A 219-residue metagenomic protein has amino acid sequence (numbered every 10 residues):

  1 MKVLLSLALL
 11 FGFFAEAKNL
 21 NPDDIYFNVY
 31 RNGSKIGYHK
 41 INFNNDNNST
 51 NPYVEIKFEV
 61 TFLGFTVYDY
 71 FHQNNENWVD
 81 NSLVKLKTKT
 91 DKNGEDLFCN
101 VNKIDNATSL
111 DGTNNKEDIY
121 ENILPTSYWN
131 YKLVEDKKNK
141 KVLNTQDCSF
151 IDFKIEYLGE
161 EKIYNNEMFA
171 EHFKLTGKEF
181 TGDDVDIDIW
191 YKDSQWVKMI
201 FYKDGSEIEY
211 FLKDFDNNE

Functional and structural regions predicted by a protein language model:
V3-G12: Sec-dependent N-terminal signal peptides
K18-I104, L133-E219: Acidic, serine/threonine-rich low-complexity disordered tracts
A107-L124: Acidic/charged, solvent-exposed loop-and-adjacent secondary-structure segments enriched in E/D, K/R, S/T, and G/P
Y120-E135: Conserved, surface-exposed functional patches that form binding/active-site neighborhoods
